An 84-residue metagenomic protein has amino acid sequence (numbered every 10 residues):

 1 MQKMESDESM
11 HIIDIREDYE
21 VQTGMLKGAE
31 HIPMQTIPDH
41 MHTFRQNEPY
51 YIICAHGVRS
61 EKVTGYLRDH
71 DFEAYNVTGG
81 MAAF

Functional and structural regions predicted by a protein language model:
M1-H11, E17-P49, V58-F84: Rhodanese-like catalytic fold shared by cysteine-dependent sulfurtransferases and DSP/PTP-type phosphatases
I53: Short, surface-exposed ligand- or partner-binding patches at beta-edge/loop junctions that are enriched in aromatics
